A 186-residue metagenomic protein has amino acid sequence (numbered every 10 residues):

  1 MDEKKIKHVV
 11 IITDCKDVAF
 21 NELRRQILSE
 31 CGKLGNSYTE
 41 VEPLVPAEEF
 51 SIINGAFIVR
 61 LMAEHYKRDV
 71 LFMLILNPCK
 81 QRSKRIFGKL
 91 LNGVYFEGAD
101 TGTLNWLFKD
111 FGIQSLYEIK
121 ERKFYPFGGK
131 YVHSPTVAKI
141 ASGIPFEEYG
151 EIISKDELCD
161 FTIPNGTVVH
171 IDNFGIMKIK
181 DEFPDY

Functional and structural regions predicted by a protein language model:
D2-A47: N-terminal glycine-rich anion-binding loop in soluble enzyme alpha/beta folds
E3-K5, K67-R68, F161-G166: Short hydrophobic "helix-edge" motifs at membrane interfaces and signal-peptide entry regions
K7-H8, L34-F57, L61, Y66-H133: Active-site histidine-anchored catalytic micro-motif
T13, L76, I171: Single, functionally critical "micro-switch" positions that shape active/binding sites and transmembrane helices
C15-V18, C79, F174-M177: Short acidic, Gly/Ser-rich segments with clustered Asp/Glu that frequently serve as metal-coordination loops in enzyme
Q26-E30, M62, K139: Alpha-helical structural signal in soluble globular domains
F108-D181: Anionic-ligand-binding alpha/beta catalytic cores of soluble enzymes and soluble regulatory domains that recognize
D185-Y186: Multi-pass alpha-helical transmembrane bundle typical of ion/small-solute transporters and intramembrane aspartyl
